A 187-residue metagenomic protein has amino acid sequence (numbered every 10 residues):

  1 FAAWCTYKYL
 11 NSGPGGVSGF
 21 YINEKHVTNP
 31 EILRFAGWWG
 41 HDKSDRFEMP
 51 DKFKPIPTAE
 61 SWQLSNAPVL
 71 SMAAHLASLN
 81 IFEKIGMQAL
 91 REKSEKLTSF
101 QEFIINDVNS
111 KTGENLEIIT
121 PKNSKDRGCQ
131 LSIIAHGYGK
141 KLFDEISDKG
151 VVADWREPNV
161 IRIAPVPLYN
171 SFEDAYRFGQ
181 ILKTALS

Functional and structural regions predicted by a protein language model:
W4-G16: Phosphate/diphosphate-binding loops
T6, W39-K54, A59-Q63, I119-K125 (+4 more regions): PLP-dependent class I/II
Y7, I22-V27, A135-Y138: Short loop segments at secondary-structure junctions
S12-G15, Y21-K93, S99: Active-site C-terminal subdomain of aminotransferase-like
A59, D126-Q130, P158-V160: Short, solvent-exposed beta-strand edge segments and adjacent coil->beta transition regions
E95-K149: Conserved PLP-binding catalytic core of the aspartate aminotransferase-like
G137-K141, E145-S187: PLP-dependent enzyme catalytic core of the Aspartate aminotransferase-like
